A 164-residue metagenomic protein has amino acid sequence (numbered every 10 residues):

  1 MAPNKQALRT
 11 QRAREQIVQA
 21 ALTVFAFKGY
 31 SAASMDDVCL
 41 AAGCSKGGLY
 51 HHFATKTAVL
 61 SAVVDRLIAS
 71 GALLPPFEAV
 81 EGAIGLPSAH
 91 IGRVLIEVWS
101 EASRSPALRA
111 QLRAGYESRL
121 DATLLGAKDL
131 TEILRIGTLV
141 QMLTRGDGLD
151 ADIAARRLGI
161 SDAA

Functional and structural regions predicted by a protein language model:
M1-K28, A32-C44, A54-L60: Basic, helix-initiating cap at the start of DNA-binding domains
T10, R14, V18, V64 (+1 more regions): Amphipathic, non-transmembrane alpha-helical scaffold segments
Q16, A20-F27, L74, V94-V98 (+1 more regions): Solvent-exposed, amphipathic alpha-helical segments
G47: Key DNA-contact positions within bacterial/archaeal DNA-binding proteins
H51: Cytosolic ligand/metal-binding cores
A58, A62, A69-R93: Hydrophobic alpha-helical connector segments
L86-Y116: Amphipathic alpha-helical segments used for helix-helix packing
L108-R113, E117, L125-A164: Hydrophobic/aromatic-rich alpha-helical bundle segments in the mid-to-C-terminal region
